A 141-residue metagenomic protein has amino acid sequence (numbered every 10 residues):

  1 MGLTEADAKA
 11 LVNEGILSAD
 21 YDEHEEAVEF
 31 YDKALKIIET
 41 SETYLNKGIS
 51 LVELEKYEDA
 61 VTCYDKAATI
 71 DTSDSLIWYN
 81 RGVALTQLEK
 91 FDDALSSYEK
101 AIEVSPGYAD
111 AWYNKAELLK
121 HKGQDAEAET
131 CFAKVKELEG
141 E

Functional and structural regions predicted by a protein language model:
M1-L11, K33-K36: TPR-adjacent "capping" and linker segments in tetratricopeptide-repeat scaffold/adaptor proteins
D7-K9, S41-T43, S75-L76, A109-D110: Helix-start (N-cap) detector for alpha-helical repeat units in TPR-like alpha-solenoids, especially tetratricopeptide
D20-Y21, E53, Q87, H121 (+1 more regions): Register position in tetratricopeptide repeats
